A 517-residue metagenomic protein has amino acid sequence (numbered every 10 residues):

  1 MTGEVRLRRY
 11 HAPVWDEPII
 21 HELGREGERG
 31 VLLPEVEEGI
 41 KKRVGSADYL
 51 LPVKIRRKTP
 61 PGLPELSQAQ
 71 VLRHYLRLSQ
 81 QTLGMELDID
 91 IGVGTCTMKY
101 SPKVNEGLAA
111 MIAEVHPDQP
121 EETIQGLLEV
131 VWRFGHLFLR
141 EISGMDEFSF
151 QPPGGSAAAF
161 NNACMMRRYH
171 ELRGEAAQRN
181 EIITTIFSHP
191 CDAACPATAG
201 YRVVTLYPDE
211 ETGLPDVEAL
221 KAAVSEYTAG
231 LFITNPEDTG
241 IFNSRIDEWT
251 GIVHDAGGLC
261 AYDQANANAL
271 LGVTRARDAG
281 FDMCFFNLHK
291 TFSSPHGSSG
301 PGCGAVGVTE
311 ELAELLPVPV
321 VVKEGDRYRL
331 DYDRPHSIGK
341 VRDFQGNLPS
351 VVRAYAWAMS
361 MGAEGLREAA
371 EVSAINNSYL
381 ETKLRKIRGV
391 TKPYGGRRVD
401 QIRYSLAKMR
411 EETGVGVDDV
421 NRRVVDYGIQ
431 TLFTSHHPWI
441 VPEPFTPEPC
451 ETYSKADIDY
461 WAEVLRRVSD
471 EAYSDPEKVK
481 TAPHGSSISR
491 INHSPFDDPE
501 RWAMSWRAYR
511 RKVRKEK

Functional and structural regions predicted by a protein language model:
M1-D146, N161-C164, E171-G174, V217 (+4 more regions): Non-catalytic terminal extensions of PLP-dependent enzymes
I89-M98, S156-A158, P190, G297-G302 (+1 more regions): FAD-binding core of FAD-dependent oxidoreductases, characterized by glycine-rich FAD pyrophosphate-binding loops
G126-V130, F134, A157-R329, H336 (+2 more regions): Conserved PLP-enzyme active-site core in the AAT-like
D146, F150-P153: Alpha-solenoid helical-repeat scaffolds
S149, V204-L206, L432: General small-molecule cofactor/ligand-binding pocket signal
G154, I241, G346, V372: Short, contiguous, pocket-lining structural segments that sit at or immediately flank catalytic/ligand-binding sites
